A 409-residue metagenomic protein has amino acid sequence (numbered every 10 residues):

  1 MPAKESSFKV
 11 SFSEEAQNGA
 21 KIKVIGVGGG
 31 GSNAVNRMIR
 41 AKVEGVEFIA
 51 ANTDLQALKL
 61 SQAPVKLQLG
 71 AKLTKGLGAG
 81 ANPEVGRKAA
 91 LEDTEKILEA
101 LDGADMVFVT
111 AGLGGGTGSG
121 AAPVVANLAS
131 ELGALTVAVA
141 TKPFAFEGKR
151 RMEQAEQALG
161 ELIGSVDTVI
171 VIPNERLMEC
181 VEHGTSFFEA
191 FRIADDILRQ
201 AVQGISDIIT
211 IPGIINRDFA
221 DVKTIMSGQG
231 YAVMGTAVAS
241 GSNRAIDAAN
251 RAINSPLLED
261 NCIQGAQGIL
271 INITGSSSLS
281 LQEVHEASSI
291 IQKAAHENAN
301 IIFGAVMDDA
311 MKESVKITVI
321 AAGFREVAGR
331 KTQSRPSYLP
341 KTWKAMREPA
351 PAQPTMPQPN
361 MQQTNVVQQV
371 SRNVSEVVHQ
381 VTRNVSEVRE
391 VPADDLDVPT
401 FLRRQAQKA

Functional and structural regions predicted by a protein language model:
M1-A409: Tubulin/FtsZ superfamily GTPase core signature
